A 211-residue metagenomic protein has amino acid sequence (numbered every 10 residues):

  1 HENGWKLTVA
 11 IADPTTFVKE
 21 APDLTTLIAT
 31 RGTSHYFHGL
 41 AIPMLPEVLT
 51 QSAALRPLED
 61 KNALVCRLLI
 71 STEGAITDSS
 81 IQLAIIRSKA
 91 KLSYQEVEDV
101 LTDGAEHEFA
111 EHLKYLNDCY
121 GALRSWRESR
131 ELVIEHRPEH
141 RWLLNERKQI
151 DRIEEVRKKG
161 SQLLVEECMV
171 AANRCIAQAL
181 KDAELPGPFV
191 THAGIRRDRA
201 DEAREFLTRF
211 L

Functional and structural regions predicted by a protein language model:
H1-L211: Electropositive polyanion-binding surfaces
